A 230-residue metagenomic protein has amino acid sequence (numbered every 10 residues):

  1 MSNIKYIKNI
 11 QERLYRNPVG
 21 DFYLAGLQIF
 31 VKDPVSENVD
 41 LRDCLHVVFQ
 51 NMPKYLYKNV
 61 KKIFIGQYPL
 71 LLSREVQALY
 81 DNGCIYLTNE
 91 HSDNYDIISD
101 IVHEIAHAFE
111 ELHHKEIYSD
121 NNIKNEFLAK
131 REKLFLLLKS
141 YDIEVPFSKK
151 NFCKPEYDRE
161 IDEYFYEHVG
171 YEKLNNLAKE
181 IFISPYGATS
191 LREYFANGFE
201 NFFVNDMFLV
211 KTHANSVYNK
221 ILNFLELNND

Functional and structural regions predicted by a protein language model:
M1-S36, F64-P69, I98, Y166-K179 (+2 more regions): Non-catalytic architectural context of zinc metalloproteases
Y15-N94, S119, K139-N151: Auxiliary, metal-adjacent structural segments of Zn-dependent hydrolase domains
L56, F109-H113, F203, M207: A generic secondary-structure signal for well-formed alpha-helical elements
D96-E104: Short alpha-helical catalytic segment bearing the HExxH-like zincin motif of zinc-dependent metalloproteases
E104-K124: Catalytic Zn2+-binding segment of zinc metalloproteases
I123, F127-K173: Low-complexity, serine/threonine/proline-enriched polar segments
Y157-D230: Pan-zinc metallopeptidase signature
